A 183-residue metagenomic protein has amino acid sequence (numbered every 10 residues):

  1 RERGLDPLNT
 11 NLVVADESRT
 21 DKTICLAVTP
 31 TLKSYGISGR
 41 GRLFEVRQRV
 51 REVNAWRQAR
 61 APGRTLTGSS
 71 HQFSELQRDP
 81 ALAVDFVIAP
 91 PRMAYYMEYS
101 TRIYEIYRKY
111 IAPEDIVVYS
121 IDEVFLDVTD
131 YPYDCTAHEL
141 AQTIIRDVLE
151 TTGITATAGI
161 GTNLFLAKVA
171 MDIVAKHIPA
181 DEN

Functional and structural regions predicted by a protein language model:
R1-N183: Gly/Gly-Pro- and Ser/Thr-rich, intrinsically disordered tail segments characteristic of DNA damage-repair and tolerance
